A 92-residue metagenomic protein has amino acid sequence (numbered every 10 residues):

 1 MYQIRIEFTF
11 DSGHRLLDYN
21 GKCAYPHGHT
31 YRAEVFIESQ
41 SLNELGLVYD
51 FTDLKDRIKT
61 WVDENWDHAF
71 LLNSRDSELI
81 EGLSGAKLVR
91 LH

Functional and structural regions predicted by a protein language model:
M1-H92: Charge-rich, low-complexity N-terminal segments
